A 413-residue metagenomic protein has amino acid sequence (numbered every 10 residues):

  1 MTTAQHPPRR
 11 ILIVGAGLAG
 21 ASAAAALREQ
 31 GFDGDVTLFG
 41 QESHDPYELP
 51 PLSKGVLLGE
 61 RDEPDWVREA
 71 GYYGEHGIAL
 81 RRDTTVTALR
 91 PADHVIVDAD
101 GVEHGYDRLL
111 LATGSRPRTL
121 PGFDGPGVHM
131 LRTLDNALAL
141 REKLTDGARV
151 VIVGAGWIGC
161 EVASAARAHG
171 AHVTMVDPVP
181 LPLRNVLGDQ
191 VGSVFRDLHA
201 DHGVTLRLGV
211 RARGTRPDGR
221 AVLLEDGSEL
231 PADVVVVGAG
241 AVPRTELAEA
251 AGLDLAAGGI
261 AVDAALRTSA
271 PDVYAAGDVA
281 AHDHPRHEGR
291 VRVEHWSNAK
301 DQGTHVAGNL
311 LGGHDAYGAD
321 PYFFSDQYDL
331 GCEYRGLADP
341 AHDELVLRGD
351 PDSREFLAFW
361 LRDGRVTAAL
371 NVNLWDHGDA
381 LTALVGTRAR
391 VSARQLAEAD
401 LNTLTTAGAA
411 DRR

Functional and structural regions predicted by a protein language model:
M1-L12, R68-R149, L223-E225, V236-G238 (+2 more regions): FAD-binding core/adjacent interface of flavoenzyme oxidoreductases
T2, H6-R10, E29, V279-D376: Mid-to-C-terminal Rossmann-like scaffold of FAD/NAD(P)H-dependent oxidoreductases
T2-I78, A165-V186: Beta1-alpha1 glycine-rich phosphate/pyrophosphate-binding loop at the start of Rossmann-like nucleotide-binding domains
R10, S228-L253, L330-R412: C-terminal catalytic lobe of FAD-dependent flavoproteins
G15-A19, Q41, R132-T133, V153-I158: Glycine-rich Rossmann-fold phosphate-binding loop(s) that bind the pyrophosphate of adenine dinucleotide cofactors
D33-D35, A79-D98, H104, H169-A264: A Rossmann-like FAD-binding core segment of flavoenzymes
D35, R61-W66, D254-A257, G313-Y322: A short alpha-helix-loop-beta-strand transition element characteristic of N-terminal alpha/beta dinucleotide-binding
P126-G147, G219-L223, E229-D301, H305: FAD-site-proximal beta/loop scaffold in flavoenzymes
